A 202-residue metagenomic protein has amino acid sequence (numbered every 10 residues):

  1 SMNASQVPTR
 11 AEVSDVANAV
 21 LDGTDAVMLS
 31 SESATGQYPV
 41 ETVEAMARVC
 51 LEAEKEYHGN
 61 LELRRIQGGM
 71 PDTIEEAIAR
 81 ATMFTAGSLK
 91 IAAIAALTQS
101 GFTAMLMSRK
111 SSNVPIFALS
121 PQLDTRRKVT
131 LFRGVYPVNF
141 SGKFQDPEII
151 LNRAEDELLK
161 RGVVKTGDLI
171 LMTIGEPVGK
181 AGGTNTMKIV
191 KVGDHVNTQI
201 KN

Functional and structural regions predicted by a protein language model:
S1-T24: Flexible glycine/proline-rich, aromatic-decorated loop/lid segments
V16-P39: Glycine-rich phosphate-binding active-site loops on the catalytic face of alpha/beta enzymes
A19, M107, I170: Conserved, mostly hydrophobic/aromatic
S33-K55, T186-V190: C-terminal helical cap(s) of enzyme catalytic domains, especially alpha/beta-barrels
M46-M83, I200-N202: Long, charged amphipathic helices and adjacent flexible linkers at domain junctions
T103-M105, S111-I150: Nucleotide-binding motor/catalytic cores of P-loop/tubulin-like NTPases across gene-expression machines
Y136-N139, E148, N152-E157, G183-N202: Beta-strand/loop-dominated core regions that host nucleotide or nucleotide-derived cofactor-binding catalytic loops
K165-T173, P177-V178, T184-V196: C-terminal binding/interaction regions
